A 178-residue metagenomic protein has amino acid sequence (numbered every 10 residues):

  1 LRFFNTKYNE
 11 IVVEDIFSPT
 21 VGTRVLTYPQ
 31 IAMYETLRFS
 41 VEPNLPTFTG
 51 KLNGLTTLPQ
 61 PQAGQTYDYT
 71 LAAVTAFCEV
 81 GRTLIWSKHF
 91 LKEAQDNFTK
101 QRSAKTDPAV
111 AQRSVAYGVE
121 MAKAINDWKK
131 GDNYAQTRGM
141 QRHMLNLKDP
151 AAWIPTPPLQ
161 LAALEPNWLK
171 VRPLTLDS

Functional and structural regions predicted by a protein language model:
L1-S178: Acidic/polar surface patches and capping/hinge elements
